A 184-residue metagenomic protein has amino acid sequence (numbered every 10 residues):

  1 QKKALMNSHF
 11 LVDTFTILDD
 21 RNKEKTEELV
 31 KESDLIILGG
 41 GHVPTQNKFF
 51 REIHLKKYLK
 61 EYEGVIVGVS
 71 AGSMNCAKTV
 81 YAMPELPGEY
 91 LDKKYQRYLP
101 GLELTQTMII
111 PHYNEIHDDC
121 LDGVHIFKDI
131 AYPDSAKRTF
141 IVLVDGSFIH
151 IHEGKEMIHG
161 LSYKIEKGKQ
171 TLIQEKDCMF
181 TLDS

Functional and structural regions predicted by a protein language model:
Q1-L35, G39, Q170-D183: N-terminal beta1-alpha1 cap of cysteine-dependent amidohydrolase-like domains
F15-E24, F49-I53, Y90-L91: Short acidic (Asp/Glu) patches
L29-E32, E52-G64: Catalytic-core regions built around general acid/base machinery
G39, K60-T79: Catalytic nucleophile loop
V43-E52, C120: Glycine/threonine-rich flexible loop motifs
P44, S73-C76, F148-H150: Short, active-site-adjacent cap segments at secondary-structure transitions
Q46-N47, A77, P84: Glycine/Thr-rich phosphate-binding loops of Rossmann-like dinucleotide-binding domains
A82, L86-S184: C-terminal and late-domain segments of enzyme folds
